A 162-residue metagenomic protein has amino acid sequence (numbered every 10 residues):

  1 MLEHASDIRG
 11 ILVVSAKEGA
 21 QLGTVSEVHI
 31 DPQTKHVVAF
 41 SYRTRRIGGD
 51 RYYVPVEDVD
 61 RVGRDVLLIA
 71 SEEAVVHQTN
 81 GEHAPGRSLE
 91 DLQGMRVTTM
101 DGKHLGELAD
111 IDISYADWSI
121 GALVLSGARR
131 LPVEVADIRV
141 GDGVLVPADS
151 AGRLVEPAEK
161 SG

Functional and structural regions predicted by a protein language model:
M1-G162: Peripheral interaction segments used for macromolecular assembly
